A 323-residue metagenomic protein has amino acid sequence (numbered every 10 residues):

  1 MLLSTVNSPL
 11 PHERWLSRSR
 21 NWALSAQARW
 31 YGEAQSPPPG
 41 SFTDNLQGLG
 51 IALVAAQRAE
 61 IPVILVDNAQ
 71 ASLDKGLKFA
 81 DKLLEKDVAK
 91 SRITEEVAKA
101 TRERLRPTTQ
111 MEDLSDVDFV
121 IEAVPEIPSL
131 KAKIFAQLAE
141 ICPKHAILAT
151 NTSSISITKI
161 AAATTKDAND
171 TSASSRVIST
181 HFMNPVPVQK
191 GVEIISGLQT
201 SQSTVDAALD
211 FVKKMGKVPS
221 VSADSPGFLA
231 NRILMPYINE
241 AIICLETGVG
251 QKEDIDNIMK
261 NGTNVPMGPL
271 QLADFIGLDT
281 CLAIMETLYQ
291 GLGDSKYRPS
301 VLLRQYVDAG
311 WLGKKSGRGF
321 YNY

Functional and structural regions predicted by a protein language model:
L2-N45, I51-E60, Q202-D206, K213-D224 (+1 more regions): NAD(P)-dependent Rossmann-like dehydrogenase/reductase catalytic/cofactor-binding core
P62-I64: Short beta-strand element of Class I
N68-K75, E85-L148, I155-S156: Rossmann-like NAD(P)-binding element
A69, T94, A173, S201 (+1 more regions): Helix N-cap / loop-to-helix initiation motif
G76, A80: Conserved SAM-binding loop
E85, V192-I195, N239-I243, D256 (+1 more regions): Amphipathic alpha-helical segments within well-ordered protein domains
I147-A223, N231-R232: Rossmann-fold dinucleotide-binding core
